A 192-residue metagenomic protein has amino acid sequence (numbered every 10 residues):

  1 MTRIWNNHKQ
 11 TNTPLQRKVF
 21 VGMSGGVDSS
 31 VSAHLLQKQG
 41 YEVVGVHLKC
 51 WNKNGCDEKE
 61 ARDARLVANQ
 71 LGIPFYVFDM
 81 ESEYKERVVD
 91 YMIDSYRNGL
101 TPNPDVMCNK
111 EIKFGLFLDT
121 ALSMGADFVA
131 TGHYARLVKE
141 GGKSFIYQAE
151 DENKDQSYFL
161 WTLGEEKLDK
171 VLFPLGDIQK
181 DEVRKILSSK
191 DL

Functional and structural regions predicted by a protein language model:
M1-W161, L172, D181-V183, S188: ATP-dependent adenylation/nucleotidyltransferase module used to activate substrates
G164-K167: His/Asp/Glu-rich metal-coordinating catalytic cores of metallo-dependent phosphodiesterases/hydrolases acting on
G176-D177: Adenine nucleotide phosphate-binding catalytic loops in nucleotide-utilizing enzymes
K190-L192: Short, intrinsically disordered, charge-balanced linker/junction segments flanking boundaries in proteins
